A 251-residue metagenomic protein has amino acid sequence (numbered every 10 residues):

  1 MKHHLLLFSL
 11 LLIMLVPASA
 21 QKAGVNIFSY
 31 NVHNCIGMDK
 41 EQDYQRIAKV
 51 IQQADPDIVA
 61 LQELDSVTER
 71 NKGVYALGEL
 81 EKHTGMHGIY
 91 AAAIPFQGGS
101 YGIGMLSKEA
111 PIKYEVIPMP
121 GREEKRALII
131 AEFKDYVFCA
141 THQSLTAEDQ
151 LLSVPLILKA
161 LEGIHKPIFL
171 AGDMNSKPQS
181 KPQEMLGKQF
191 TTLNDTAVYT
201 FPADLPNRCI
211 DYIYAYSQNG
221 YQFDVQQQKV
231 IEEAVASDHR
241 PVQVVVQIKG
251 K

Functional and structural regions predicted by a protein language model:
K2, A18-H83, P95-G99, I248-K251: N-terminal, active-site-proximal structural segment of metallo-dependent hydrolase catalytic domains
L7-L15: Bacterial N-terminal signal peptides
G24, D39-K40, L64-Y136, Q226-E233: Structured beta-strand-rich core segments of catalytic domains in phosphoester-bond hydrolases
N26-V32, I47-N71, F138-T141, I157-E184 (+3 more regions): Active-site beta-strand/loop signature of hydrolases that rely on acidic residues for catalysis
Y30-H33, Q62-L64, A91-I94, S107-E109 (+7 more regions): Active-site-proximal beta-strand/loop segments in catalytic clefts of secreted hydrolases
Y44, A48, V74-L77, E81 (+5 more regions): Extracytoplasmic/secreted envelope proteins and their assembly/folding machinery, especially bacterial periplasmic
Q52-P56, E81-G85, I89, P111 (+2 more regions): Sec-exported extracytoplasmic/periplasmic mature domains
V116-I117, A147-L151, K159-F169, N175-K251: Metal-dependent phosphoester-hydrolase catalytic domains
